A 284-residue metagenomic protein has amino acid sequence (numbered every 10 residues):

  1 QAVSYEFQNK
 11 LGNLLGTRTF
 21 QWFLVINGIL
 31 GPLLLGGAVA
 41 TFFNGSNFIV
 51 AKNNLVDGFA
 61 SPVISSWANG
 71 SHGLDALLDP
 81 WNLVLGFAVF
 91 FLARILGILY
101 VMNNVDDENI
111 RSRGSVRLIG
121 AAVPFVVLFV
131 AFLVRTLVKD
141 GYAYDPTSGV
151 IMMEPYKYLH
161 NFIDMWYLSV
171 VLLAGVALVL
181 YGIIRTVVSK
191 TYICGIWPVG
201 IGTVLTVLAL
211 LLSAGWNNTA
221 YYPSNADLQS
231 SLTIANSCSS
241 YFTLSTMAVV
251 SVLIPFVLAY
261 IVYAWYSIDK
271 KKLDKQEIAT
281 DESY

Functional and structural regions predicted by a protein language model:
Q1-F7: Central hydrophobic cores of alpha-helical transmembrane segments in multi-pass inner-membrane proteins across all
L14-Y192: Long, contiguous internal "core" modules enriched in hydrophobic/ aromatic residues
N47-A60, V207-Q229: Juxtamembrane non-transmembrane "cap" segments at the membrane-aqueous interface of multi-pass membrane proteins
D107, R185, S239-L273: Alpha-helical transmembrane segments of multi-pass membrane proteins predominantly involved in bioenergetics
V150-P155, Y222-T243: Short, membrane-exposed interhelical loops at transmembrane-helix boundaries
A174-R185, T206-W216, V257-I261: Hydrophobic alpha-helical segments of multi-pass membrane transport proteins
I196-L205: Central hydrophobic cores of alpha-helical transmembrane segments in multi-pass integral membrane proteins
K270-Y284: Short, highly charged, low-complexity non-transmembrane loops/tails of multi-pass membrane proteins
